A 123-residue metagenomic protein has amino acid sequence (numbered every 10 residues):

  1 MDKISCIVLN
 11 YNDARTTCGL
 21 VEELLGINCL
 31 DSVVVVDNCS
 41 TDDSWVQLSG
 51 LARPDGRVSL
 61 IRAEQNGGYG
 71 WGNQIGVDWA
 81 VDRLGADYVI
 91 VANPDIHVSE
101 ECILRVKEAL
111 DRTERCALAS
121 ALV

Functional and structural regions predicted by a protein language model:
M1-E23: N-proximal low-complexity "stem/linker" segments adjacent to membrane-targeting elements
A14, D37-V46, Q65: A conserved acidic beta->alpha catalytic loop
E22-D31: Short, acidic, metal-binding catalytic loop of nucleotide-sugar glycosyltransferases
L30-C39, I61-A63: Short beta-strand/loop segment that forms part of the nucleotide-sugar
C39, G68, D95-V98: A short, conserved beta-strand element in the Rossmann-like catalytic core that flanks the donor/metal-binding loop
A63-R83: Glycine-rich, basic loop-to-helix element that forms the pyrophosphate-binding segment of sugar-nucleotide handling
L84-H97: Short beta-strand-to-loop acidic/aromatic patch adjacent to the donor-nucleotide binding site
E100-V123: Conserved donor NDP-sugar-binding/catalytic core segment of glycosyltransferases
